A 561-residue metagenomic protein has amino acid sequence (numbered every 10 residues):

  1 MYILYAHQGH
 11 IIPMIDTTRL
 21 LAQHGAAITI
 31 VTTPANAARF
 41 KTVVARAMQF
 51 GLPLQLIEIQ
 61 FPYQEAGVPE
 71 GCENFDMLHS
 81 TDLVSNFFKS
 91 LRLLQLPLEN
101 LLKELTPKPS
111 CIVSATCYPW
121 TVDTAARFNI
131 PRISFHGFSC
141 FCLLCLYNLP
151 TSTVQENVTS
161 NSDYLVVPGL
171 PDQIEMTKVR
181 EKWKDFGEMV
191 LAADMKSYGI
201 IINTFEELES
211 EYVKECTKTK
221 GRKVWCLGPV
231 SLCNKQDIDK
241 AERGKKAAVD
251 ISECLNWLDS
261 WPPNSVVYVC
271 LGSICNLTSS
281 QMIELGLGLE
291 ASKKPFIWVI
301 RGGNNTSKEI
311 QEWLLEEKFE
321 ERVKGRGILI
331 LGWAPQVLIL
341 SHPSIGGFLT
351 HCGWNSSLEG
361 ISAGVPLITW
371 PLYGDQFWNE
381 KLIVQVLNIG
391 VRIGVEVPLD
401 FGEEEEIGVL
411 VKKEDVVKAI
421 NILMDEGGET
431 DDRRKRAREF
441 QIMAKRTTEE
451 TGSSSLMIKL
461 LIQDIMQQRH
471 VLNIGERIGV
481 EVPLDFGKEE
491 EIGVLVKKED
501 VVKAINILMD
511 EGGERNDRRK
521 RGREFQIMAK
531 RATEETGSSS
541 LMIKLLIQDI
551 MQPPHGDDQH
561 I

Functional and structural regions predicted by a protein language model:
M1-L338, P343, G347, H351 (+2 more regions): Nucleotide-sugar-dependent glycosyltransferase catalytic domains
S356-I361, T369: Short glycine/serine-rich donor-binding loops of glycosyltransferases
